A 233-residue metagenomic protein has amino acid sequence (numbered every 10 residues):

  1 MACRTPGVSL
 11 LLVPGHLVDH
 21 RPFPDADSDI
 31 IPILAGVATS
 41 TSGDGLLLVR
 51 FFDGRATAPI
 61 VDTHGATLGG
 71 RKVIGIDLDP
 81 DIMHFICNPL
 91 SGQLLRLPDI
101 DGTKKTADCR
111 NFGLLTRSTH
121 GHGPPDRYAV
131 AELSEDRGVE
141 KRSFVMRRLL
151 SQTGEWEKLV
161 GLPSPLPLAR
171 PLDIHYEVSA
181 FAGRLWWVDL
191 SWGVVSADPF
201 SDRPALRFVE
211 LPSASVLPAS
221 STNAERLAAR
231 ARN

Functional and structural regions predicted by a protein language model:
M1-D29, S42-L46: N-terminal regions that are enriched for targeting/export leaders and immediately downstream pro/stem segments
A26-N233: A sequence/structural signal of beta-propeller blade repeats
